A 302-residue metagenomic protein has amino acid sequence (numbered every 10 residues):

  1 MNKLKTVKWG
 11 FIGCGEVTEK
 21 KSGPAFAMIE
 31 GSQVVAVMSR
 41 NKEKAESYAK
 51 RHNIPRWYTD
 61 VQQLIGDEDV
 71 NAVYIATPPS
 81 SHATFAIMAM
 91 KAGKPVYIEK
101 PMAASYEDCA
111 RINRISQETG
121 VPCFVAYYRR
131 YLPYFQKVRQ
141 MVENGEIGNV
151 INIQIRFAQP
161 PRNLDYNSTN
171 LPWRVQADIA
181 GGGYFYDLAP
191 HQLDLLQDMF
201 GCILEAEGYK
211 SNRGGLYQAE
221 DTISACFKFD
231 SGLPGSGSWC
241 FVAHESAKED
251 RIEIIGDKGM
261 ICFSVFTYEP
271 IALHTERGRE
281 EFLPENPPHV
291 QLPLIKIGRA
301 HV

Functional and structural regions predicted by a protein language model:
M1-H52: N-terminal Rossmann-like dinucleotide-binding module
T18, Y58, I98, C123-V125 (+2 more regions): Hydrophobic residues in well-ordered beta-strands that form the structural core
H52-I115: Beta-loop-alpha module in the N-terminal Rossmann-like domain of NAD(P)-dependent dehydrogenases, especially those
R111-R129, N149-I151: Rossmann-fold dehydrogenase core element
R129-L216: Predominantly a Rossmann-like dinucleotide-binding segment in NAD(P)-dependent oxidoreductases
D187, L193-Y268, I295-R299: Contiguous beta-strand/loop segments that form the cofactor/metal-binding neighborhood of enzyme cores
E280-H301: C-terminal helical cap and adjacent loop that interface with cofactors, partners, or active-site loops
